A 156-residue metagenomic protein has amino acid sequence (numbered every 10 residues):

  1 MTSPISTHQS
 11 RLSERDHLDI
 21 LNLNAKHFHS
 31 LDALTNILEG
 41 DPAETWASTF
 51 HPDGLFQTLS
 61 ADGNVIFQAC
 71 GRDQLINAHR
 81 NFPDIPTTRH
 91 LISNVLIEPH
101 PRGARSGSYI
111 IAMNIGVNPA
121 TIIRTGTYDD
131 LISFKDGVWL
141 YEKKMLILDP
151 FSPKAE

Functional and structural regions predicted by a protein language model:
M1-S48: Short, low-complexity N-terminal intrinsically disordered segments enriched in polar/charged residues
T2-R11, D84-E156: A beta-strand edge to alpha-helix "cap/lid" segment located at domain peripheries
H29, F56, L146: Active-site micro-motifs of SAM-dependent methyltransferase domains
L31-T35, D53, D136: A general structural signal marking secondary-structure boundaries and capping sites
A43-Y109: A solvent-exposed, acidic/Ser-Thr-rich amphipathic alpha-helical stretch
